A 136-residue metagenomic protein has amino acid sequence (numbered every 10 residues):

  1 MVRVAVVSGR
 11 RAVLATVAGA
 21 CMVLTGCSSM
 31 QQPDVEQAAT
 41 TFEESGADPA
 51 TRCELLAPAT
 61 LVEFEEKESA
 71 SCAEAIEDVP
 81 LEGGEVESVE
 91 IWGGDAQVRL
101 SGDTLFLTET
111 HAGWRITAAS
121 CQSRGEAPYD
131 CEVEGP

Functional and structural regions predicted by a protein language model:
V2-V17: Bacterial N-terminal signal peptides that target proteins for export
A12-L14, A39-T41, L55-E63, T108-E109 (+1 more regions): Short, intrinsically disordered, charge-biased short linear motifs at domain edges
V23-G26: C-terminal motif of bacterial Sec signal peptides marking the signal peptidase cleavage site
S28-Q31: Bacterial signal peptide processing site
E36-T40, E44, A50-E90: Short solvent-exposed beta->alpha transition segments
L81-L107: Exposed beta-strand-loop-beta-strand "reactive/processing" segments of non-cytosolic proteins
T104-G135: Short beta-strand edge/turn micro-motifs at domain boundaries
